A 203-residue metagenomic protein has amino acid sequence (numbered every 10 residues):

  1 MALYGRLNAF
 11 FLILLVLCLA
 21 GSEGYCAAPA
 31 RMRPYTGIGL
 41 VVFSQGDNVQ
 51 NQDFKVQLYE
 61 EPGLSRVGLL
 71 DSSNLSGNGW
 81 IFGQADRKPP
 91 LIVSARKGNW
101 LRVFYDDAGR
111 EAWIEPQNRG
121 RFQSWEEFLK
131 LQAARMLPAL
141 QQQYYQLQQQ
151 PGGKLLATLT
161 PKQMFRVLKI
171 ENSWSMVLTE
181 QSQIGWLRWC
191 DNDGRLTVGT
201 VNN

Functional and structural regions predicted by a protein language model:
M1-F11: Bacterial N-terminal signal peptides that target proteins for export
F10-A20: Bacterial N-terminal signal peptides
S22-C26: Sec/Tat signal peptide C-region and signal peptidase I cleavage site
A27-A95, L129-N172: Beta-loop motif signature
L101-Y105, S175-T179: SH3/SH3-like beta-barrel fold
A108-R119, S182-D193: A short macromolecule-binding patch
Q117-A133: Non-catalytic propeptide/linker segments at domain boundaries
Q132-A133, V198-N203: Intrinsically disordered, low-complexity linker and terminal regions at domain boundaries
